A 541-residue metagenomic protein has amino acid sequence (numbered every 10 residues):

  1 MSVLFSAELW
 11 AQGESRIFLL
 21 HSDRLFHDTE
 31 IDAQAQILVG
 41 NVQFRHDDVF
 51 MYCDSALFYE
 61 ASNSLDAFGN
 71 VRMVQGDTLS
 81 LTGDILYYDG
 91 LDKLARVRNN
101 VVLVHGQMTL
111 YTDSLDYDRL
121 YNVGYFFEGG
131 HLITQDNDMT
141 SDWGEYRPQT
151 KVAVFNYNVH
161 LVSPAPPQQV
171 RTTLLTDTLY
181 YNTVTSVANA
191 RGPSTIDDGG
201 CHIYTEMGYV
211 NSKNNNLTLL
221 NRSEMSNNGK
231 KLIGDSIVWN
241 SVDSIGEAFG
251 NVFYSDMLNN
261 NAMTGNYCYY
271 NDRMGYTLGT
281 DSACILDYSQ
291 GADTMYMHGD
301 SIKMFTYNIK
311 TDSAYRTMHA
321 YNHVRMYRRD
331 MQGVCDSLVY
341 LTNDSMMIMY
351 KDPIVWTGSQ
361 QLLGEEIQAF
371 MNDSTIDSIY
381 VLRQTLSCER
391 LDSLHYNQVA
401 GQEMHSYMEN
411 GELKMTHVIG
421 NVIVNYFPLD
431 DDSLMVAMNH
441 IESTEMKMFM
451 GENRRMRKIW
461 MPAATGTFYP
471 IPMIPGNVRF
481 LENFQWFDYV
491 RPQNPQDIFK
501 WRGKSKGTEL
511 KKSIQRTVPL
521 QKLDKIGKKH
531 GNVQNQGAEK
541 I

Functional and structural regions predicted by a protein language model:
M1-E8: Bacterial N-terminal signal peptides
A11-I541: N-terminal amphipathic/hydrophobic interface segments
